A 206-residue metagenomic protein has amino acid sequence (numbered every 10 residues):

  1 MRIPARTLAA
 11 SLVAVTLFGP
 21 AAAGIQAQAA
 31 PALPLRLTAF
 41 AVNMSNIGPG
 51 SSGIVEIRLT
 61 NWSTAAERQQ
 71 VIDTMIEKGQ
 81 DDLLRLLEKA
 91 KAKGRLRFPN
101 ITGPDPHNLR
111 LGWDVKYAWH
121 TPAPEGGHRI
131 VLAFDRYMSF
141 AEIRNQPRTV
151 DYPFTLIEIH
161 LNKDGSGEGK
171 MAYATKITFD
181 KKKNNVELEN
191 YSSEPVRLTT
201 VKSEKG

Functional and structural regions predicted by a protein language model:
M1-A5: N-terminal secretory signal peptides that target proteins for export/translocation
T7-A9, A23, T102: A generic alpha-helix propensity feature with a strong bias for hydrophobic helices
T7-S11, R68-Q70: Short hydrophobic "helix-edge" motifs at membrane interfaces and signal-peptide entry regions
A9-P20: Bacterial N-terminal signal peptides
A21-A29: Signal peptide processing junction and immediate N-terminal pro/mature segment of secreted/exported proteins
A30-G206: Long, low-hydrophobicity ectodomains and other hydrophilic envelope-associated domains
